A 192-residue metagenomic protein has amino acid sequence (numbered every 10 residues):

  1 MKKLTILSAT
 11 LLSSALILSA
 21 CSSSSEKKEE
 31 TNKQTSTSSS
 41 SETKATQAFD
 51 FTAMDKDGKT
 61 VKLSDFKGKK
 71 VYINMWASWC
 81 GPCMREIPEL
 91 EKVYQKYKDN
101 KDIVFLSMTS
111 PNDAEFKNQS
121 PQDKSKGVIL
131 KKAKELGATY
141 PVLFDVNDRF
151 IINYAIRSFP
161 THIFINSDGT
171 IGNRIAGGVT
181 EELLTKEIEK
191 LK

Functional and structural regions predicted by a protein language model:
M1-S8: Bacterial N-terminal signal peptides that target proteins for export
I17-A20: C-terminal motif of bacterial Sec signal peptides marking the signal peptidase cleavage site
S22-S24: Bacterial signal peptide processing site
E29-L63: N-terminal "domain-start" segment that seeds a small globular fold
K69-K70, R85-P111, K134, E181 (+1 more regions): Conserved helix-turn-beta segment immediately C-terminal to the redox Cys motif in thioredoxin-like folds
N74-C80, S110: Aromatic-flanked redox-active Cys/Sec active sites in thiol-based oxidoreductases, especially the WC-centered
P121-I165: Short, internal strand/loop/helix patches that form the active-site neighborhood or redox-interaction surface
S158, I163-K192: Thiol-/selenol-based redox modules, centered on thioredoxin-like and closely related oxidoreductase domains
